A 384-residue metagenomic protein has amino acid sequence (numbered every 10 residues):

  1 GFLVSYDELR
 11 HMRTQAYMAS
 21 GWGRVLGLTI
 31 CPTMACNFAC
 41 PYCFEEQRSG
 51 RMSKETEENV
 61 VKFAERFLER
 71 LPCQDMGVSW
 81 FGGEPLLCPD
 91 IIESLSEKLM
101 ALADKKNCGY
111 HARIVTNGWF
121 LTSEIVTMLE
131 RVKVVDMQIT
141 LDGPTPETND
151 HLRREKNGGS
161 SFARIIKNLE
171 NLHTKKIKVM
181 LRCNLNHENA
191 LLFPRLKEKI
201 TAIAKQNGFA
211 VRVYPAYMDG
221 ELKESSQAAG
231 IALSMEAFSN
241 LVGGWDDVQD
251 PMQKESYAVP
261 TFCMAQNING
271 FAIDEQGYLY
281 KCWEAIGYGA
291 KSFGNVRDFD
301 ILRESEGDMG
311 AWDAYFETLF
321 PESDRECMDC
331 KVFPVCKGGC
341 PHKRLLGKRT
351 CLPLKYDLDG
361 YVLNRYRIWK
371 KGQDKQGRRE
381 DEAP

Functional and structural regions predicted by a protein language model:
G1-L9: A short, conserved structural fragment
M12-T127, V132-D136: Conserved alpha-helical substructure of the radical SAM core
E46-G50, H151-G159, L345-R349: Short glycine-enriched, charge-decorated loop/helix-capping segments at active-site entrances that position
G82, I114-G118, L141-G143, C183-L185 (+1 more regions): A cross-domain feature marking catalytic cores of carbohydrate-active enzymes and several ubiquitous metabolic/repair
V126, V132-P146, F209-Y217: Non-cysteine beta-strand/loop elements that form the S-adenosyl-L-methionine
E147-Q276, Y288-N295: Radical SAM enzyme [4Fe-4S]-AdoMet core and its adjacent flexible, acidic and glycine-rich loops/tails across
I286-P384: Flexible mid-to-C-terminal extensions adjoining Fe-S/redox cofactors in radical SAM and related proteins
